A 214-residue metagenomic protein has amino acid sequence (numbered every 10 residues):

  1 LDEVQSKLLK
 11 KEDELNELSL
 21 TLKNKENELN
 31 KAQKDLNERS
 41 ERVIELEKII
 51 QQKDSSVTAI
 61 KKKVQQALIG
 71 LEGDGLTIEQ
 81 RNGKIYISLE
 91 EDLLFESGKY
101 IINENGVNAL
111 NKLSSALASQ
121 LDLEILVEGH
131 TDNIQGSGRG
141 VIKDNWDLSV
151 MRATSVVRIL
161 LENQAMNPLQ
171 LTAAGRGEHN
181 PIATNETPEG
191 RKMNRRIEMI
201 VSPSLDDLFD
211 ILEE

Functional and structural regions predicted by a protein language model:
L1-E79: Extracellular/lumenal/periplasmic "stalk" regions immediately C-terminal to a signal peptide or transmembrane helix
E41, Q51, I69, S115-D122 (+1 more regions): Sec-exported extracytoplasmic/periplasmic mature domains
E72-G75, Q80, L93-E96, N111: Extended amphipathic alpha-helical interaction segments
G73-G75, D122-E124, P168: Short secondary-structure junction motifs
K84, E124, N194-R196: Structural motif
I85-E90: Short, aliphatic-rich beta-strand segments
L94-K112, Q120, H130-E213: Periplasmic OmpA-like peptidoglycan-binding domain that tethers envelope proteins to the cell wall
